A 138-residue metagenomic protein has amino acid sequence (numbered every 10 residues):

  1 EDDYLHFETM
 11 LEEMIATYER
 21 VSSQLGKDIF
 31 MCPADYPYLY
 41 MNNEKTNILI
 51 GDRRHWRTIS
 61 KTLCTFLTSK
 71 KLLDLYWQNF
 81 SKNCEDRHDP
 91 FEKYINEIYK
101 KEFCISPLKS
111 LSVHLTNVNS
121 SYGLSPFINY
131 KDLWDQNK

Functional and structural regions predicted by a protein language model:
E1-D2: Short acidic donor-binding/metal-coordinating loop in glycosyltransferase active sites
L5-N79: Conserved catalytic core of nucleotide-sugar-dependent glycosyltransferases
K70-K138: C-terminal catalytic/acceptor-binding lobe
